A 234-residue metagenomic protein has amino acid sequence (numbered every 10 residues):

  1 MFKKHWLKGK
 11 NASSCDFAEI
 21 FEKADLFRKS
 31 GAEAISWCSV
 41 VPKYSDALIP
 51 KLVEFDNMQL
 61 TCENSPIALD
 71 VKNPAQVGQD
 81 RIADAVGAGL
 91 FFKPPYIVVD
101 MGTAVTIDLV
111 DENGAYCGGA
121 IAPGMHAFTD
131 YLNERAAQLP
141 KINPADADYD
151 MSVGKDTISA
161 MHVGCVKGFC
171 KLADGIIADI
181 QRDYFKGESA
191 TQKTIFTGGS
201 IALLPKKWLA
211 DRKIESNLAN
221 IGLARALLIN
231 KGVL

Functional and structural regions predicted by a protein language model:
M1-R28, N113-P140, S159: Short glycine-rich, Thr/Ser-proximal phosphate-binding strand/loop in the N-terminal lobe of ATP-dependent enzymes
M1-S65: N-terminal glycine/serine-rich phosphate-binding loop of ATP-dependent small-molecule kinases, especially carbohydrate
A34-S36, Y96-D100, I195: Short glycine-aspartate micro-motif
C38-S45, S189-K207: Glycine-rich phosphate-binding loops at beta-strand->alpha-helix junctions
N57-Q59, N64-R135, K167-I176, L234: Phosphate-binding/catalytic loop of phosphoryl-transfer enzymes
I82, G89, A137, R212-L234: Glycine-rich phosphate-binding/hydrolytic loop that grips phosphoryl groups
N133-K167, S200-L203: A mobile "lid/hinge" subdomain adjacent to the ATP/sugar-phosphate binding pocket shared across diverse ATP-dependent
Y149-K193, D211: Adenine-nucleotide phosphate-binding core of ATP-dependent small-molecule kinases
